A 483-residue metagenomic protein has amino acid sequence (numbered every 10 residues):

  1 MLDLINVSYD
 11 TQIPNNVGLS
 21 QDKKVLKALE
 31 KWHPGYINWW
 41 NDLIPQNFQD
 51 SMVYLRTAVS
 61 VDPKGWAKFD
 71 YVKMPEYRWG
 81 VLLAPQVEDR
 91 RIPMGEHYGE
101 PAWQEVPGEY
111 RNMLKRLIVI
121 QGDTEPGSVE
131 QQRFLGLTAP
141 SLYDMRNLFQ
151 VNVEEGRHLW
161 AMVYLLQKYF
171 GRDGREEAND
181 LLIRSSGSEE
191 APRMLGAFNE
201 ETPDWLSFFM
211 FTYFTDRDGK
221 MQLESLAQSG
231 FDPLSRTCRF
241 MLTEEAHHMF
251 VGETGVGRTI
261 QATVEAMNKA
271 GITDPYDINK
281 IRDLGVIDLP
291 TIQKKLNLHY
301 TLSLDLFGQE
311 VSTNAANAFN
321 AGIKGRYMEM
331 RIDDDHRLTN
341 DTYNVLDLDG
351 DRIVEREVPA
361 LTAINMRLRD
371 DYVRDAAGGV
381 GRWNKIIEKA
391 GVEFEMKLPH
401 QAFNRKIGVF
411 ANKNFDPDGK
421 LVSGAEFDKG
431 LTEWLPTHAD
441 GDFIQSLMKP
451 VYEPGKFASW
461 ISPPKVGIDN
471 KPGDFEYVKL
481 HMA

Functional and structural regions predicted by a protein language model:
M1-Y143, Y169-L206, L296-A483: Terminal targeting/low-complexity segments that flank the catalytic cores of oxidoreductases
T57, G122, G127-A139, F149-N152 (+5 more regions): Small-side-chain structural scaffolding
V119, E130-F134, F149-Q150, Y164 (+3 more regions): Contiguous, well-ordered alpha-helical segments that form the cores/surfaces of helical PPI scaffolds
G122-P126, V153-W160, Y213-R217, R239 (+6 more regions): Generic structural signal for well-ordered, non-transmembrane alpha-helical segments in soluble/cytosolic regions
F134-E190, M241-I260: Long, hydrophobic, well-ordered secondary-structure blocks that form the structural core and pocket-lining surfaces
L135-R146, M221-M241, G255-T291, L306-I323 (+1 more regions): Inter-helical turn/loop segments and adjacent helix faces that build the functional surface of alpha-helical bundle
S185-L195, T215-L226, P275-G285, Y372 (+1 more regions): Short, highly charged low-complexity linear segments
